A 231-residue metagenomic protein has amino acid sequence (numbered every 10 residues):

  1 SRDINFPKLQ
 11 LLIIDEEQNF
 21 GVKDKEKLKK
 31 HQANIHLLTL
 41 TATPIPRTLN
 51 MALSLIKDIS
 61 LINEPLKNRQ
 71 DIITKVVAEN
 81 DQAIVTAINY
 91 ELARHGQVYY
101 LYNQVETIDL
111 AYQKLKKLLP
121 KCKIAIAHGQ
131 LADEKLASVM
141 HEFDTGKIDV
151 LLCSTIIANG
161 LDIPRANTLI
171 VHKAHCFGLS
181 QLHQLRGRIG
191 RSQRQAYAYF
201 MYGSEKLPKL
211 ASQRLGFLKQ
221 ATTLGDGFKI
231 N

Functional and structural regions predicted by a protein language model:
S1-L11, V22, E134-E142, N159: Conserved helix/coil segment N-terminal to the catalytic DExD/H
R2-D3, G21, D109, G178: Activation segment
I4-K8, D24-K27, N50-L53, A111-K114 (+2 more regions): Short amphipathic alpha-helical segments
N5-H95: Post-DEXD/H (motif II) to motif III coupling segment of the RecA-like Helicase ATP-binding lobe
D81-Y99, N103, T107-N231: C-terminal helicase module of SF1/SF2 nucleic-acid helicases/translocases
